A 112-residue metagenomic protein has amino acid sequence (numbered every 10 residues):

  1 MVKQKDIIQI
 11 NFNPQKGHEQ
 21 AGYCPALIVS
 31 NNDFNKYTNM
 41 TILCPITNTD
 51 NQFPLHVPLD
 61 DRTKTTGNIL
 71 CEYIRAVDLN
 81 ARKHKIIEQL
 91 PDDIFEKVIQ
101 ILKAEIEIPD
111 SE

Functional and structural regions predicted by a protein language model:
M1-E112: Conserved functional hotspots at enzyme active or ligand-binding sites that engage polyanionic ligands
